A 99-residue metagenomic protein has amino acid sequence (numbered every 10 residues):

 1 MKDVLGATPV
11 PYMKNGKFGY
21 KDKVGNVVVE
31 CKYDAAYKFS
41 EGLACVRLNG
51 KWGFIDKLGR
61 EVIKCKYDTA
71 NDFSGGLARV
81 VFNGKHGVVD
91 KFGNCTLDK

Functional and structural regions predicted by a protein language model:
M1-K99: Residue-level detector of conserved, function-critical positions
